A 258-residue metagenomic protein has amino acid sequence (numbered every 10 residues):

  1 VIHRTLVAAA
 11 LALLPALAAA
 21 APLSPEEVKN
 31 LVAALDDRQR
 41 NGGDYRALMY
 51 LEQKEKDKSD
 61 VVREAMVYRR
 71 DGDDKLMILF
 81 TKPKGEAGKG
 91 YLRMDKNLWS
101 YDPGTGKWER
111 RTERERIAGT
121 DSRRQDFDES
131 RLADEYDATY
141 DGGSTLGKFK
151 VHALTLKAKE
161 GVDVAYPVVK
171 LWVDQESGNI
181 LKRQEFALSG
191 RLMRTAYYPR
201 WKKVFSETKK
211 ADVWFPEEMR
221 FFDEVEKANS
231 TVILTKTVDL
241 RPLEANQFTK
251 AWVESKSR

Functional and structural regions predicted by a protein language model:
I2-A8: Sec-dependent signal peptide recognition, specifically the positively charged N-region followed immediately by
A8-A16: Bacterial N-terminal signal peptides
A21-G43, Y50, S59-V61, K84-P167 (+2 more regions): Flexible, processing/modification-adjacent segments and terminal tails in exported/periplasmic/extracellular proteins
R38-D44, E176, D212: Edge/loop elements at the starts and ends of beta-strands within beta-rich repeat scaffolds
K54-K56: Sequence/structural signature of outer-membrane beta-barrel proteins
R63-E64, M77-K84: N-terminal post-signal-peptidase region of extra-cytosolic proteins
V67, K89-R93, L171, V232-I233: Broad, structure-driven detector of short, well-ordered beta-strand segments within folded domains
K107-R111, R131, G147-K250: Gly/Pro-enriched, hydrophobic low-complexity segments that function as extracytoplasmic propeptides/linkers
